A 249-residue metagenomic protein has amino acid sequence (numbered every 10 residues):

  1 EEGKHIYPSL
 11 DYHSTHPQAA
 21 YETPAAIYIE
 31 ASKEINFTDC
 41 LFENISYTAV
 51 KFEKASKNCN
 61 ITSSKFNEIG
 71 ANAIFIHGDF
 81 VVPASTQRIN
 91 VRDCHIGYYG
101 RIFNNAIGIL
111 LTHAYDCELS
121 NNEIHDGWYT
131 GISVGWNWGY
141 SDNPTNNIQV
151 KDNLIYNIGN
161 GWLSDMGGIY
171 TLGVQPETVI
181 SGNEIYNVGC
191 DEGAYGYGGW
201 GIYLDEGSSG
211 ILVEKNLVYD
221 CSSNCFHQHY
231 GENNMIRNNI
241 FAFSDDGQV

Functional and structural regions predicted by a protein language model:
E1, K33-Y47, K57-A71, S85-G100 (+5 more regions): Right-handed parallel beta-helix
E1-E43: Extracellular polysaccharide-degrading/modifying enzymes targeting complex plant/algal/animal polysaccharides
E2-I6, P24, S46-F52, G70-I76 (+7 more regions): Short glycine/acidic-rich loop motifs that flank beta-strands on beta-rich extracellular proteins
H16-A20, G97-Y98, I102, I148 (+3 more regions): Generic signal for short, ordered secondary-structure residues within or immediately flanking folded domains
H16-A31, I109, T171-V174, N187-G193 (+1 more regions): Right-handed parallel beta-helix
A55, V82-P83, H113-A114, N137-D142 (+2 more regions): Flexible gly/pro/ser-rich segments immediately N-terminal to CXXCH heme-c attachment motifs in exported/periplasmic
